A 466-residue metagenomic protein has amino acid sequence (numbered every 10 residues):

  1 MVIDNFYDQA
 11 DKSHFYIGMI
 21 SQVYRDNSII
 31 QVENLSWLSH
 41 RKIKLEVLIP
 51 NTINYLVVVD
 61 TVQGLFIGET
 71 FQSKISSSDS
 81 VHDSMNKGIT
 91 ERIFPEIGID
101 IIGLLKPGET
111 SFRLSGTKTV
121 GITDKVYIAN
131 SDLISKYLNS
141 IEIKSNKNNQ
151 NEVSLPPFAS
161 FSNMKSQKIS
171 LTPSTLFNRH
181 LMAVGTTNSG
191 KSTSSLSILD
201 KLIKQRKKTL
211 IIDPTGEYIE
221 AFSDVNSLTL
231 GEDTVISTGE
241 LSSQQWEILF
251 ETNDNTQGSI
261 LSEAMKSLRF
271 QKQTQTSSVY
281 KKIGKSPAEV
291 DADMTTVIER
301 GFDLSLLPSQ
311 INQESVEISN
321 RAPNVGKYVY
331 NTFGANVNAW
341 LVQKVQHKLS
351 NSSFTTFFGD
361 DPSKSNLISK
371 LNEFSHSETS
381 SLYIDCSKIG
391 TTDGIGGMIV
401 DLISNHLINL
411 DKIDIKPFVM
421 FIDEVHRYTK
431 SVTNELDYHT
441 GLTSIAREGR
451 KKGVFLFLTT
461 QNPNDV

Functional and structural regions predicted by a protein language model:
M1-V184, S194, I198, I413-P417 (+1 more regions): Basic- and hydrophobic-enriched, low-structure N-terminal and domain-boundary segments that flank ATP-binding catalytic
E152-I236, F455: Glycine-rich phosphate-binding loop of nucleotide-binding enzymes
A183-S189, E448-G449, L458-P463: Conserved helicase ATPase motor motifs in RecA-like P-loop NTPase domains
S197, S444-R447: Alpha-helical scaffolding segments of alpha/beta enzyme cores, especially the outer helices of TIM-barrel or partial
P214, D423, V454, Q461-N462: Conserved H-loop
G216, E220-F222, N226, T238-S444 (+1 more regions): P-loop NTPase motor domains
V466: Conserved structured catalytic cores and adjacent interaction surfaces of nucleotide-binding/hydrolyzing enzymes
